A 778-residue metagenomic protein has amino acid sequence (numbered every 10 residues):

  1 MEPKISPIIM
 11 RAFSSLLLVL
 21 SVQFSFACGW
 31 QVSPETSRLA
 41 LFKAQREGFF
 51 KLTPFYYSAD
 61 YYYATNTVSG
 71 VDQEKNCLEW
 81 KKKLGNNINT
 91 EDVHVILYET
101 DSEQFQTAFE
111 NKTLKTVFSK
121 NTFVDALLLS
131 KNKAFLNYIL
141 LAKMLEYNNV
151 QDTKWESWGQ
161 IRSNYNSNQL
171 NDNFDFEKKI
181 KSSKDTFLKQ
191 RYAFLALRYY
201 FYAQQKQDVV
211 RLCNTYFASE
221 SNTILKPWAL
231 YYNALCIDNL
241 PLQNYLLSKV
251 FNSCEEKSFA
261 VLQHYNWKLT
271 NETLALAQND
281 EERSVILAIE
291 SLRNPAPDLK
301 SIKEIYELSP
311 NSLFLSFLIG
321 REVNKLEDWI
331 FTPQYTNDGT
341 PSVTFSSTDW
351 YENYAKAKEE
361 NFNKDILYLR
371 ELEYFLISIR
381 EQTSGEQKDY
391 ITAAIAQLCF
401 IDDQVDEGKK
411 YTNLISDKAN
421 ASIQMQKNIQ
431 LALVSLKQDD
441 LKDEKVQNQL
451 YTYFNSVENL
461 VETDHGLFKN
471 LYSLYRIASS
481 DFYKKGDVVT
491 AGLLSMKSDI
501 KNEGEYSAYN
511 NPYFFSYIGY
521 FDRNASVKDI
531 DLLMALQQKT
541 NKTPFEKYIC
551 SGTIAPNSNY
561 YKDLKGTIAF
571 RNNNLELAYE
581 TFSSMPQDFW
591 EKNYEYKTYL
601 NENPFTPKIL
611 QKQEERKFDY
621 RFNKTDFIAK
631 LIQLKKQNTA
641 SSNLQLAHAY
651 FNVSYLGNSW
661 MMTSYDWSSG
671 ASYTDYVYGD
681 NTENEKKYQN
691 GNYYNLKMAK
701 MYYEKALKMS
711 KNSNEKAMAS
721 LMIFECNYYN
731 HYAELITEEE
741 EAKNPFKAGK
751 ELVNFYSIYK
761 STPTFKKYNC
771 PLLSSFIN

Functional and structural regions predicted by a protein language model:
M1, V19, K325: Phosphate/oxyanion-binding loops and surfaces in catalytic or ligand/nucleic-acid-binding neighborhoods
E2-F13: Bacterial N-terminal signal peptides that target proteins for export
V22-F24: N-terminal signal peptide c-region/cleavage motif recognized by signal peptidases
F26-K181, T186-R198, A203-N778: Extracytoplasmic/secretory-pathway proteins
